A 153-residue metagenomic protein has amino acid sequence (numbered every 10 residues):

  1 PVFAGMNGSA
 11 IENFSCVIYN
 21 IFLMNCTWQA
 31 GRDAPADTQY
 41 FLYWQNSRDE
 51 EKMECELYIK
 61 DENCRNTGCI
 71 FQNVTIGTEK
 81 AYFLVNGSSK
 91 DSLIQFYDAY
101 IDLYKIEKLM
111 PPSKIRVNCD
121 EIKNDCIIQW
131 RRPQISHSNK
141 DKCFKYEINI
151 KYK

Functional and structural regions predicted by a protein language model:
P1-K153: Extracellular fibronectin type III
